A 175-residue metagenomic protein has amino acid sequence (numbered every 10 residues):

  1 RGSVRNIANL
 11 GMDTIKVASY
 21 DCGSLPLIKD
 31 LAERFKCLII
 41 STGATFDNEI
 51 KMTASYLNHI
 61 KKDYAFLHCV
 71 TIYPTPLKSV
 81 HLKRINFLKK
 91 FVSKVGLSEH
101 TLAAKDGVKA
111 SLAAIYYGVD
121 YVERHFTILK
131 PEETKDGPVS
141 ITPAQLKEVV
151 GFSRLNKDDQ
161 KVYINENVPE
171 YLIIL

Functional and structural regions predicted by a protein language model:
R1-L175: Catalytic cores and adjacent flexible loops of soluble metabolic enzymes that perform enolate/carbanion chemistry on
